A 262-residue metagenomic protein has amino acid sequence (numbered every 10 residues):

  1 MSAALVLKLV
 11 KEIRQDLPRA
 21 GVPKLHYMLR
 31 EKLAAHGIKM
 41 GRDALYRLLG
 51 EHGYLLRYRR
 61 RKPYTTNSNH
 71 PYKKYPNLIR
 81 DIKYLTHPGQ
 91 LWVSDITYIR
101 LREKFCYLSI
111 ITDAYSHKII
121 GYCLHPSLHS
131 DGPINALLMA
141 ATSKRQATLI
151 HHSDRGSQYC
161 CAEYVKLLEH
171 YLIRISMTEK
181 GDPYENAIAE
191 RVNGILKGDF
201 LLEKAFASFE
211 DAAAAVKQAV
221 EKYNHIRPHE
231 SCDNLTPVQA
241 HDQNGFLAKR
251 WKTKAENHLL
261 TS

Functional and structural regions predicted by a protein language model:
M1, T66-S68, S153-R155, C161-V165 (+3 more regions): RNase H-like two-metal-ion nuclease catalytic core shared by retroviral integrases and related mobile-element nucleases
M1-H87, D182, V238-G245: Basic, flexible linker segments flanking DNA-binding modules in nucleic acid-interacting mobile-element proteins
V10, L25, L45, I79 (+12 more regions): Mobile genetic element proteins and their domesticated derivatives, centered on retroelements and DNA transposons
D81, L85-I120, P126-L128: An active-site-proximal beta-strand-loop segment
Q90, K118, P126, S130 (+3 more regions): Retroviral integrase
K104, Y122-Q146, C160: Active-site beta-loop-alpha junctions of metal-dependent nucleic acid enzymes, especially the RNase H-like/DDE
K118-Y122, S176-T178, L202-E203: Short small-residue beta-strand/loop micro-motif enriched in glycine and branched aliphatics
E169-I173, I195-S262: C-terminal domain-tail junction helix/linker
